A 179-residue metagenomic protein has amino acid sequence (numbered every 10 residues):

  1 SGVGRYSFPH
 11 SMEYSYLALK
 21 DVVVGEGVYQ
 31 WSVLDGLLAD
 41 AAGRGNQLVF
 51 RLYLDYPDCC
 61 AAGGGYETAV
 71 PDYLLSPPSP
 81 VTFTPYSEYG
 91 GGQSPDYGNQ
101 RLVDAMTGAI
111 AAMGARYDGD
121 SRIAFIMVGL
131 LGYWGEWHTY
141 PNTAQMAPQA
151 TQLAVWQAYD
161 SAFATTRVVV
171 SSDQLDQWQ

Functional and structural regions predicted by a protein language model:
S1, W178-Q179: Solvent-exposed N-terminal domain segments of exported/luminal and surface proteins
S1-L102: N-terminal substrate-binding region of glycoside hydrolase catalytic domains
P9-S11, R44-L48, G119-A124, A164-V168: Short, well-ordered coil/turn segments that N-cap beta-strands
E13, A41, M113, I126 (+1 more regions): Conserved, mostly hydrophobic/aromatic
G27-L37, V103-A112, Q145-A158: Well-ordered, non-membrane alpha-helical segments in soluble/globular domains
D35-G43, D118, Y159-F163: Short, surface-exposed basic-aromatic patches at helix termini and helix-loop junctions that form
P77-V103, T107-Q145: Active-site groove signature of glycoside hydrolases
R122-W134, L153-W178: Aromatic-lined carbohydrate-recognition surfaces of secreted/lumenal glycan-active proteins
